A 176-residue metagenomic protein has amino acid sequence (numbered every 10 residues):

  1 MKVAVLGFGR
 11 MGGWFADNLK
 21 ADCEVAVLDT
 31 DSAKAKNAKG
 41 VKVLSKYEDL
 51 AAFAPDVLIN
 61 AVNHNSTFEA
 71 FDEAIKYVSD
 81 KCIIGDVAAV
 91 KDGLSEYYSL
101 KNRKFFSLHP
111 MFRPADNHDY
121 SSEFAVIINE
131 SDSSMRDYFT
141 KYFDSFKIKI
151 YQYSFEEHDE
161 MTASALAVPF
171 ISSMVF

Functional and structural regions predicted by a protein language model:
M1-L44, D49: NAD(P)+-binding Rossmann beta1-loop-alpha1 motif at the extreme N-terminus of oxidoreductases
K2, E24, K104, F124 (+1 more regions): Residues at the starts of beta-strands that form the adenosine-phosphate
S32-N37, G93-L94, S134-M135: Short, charged/polar "capping" segments at the starts of alpha-helices and the immediately preceding loops
E48-A74: Rossmann-like NAD(P)-binding element
V62-H64, A89, H109, N129-E130: Short glycine-/small-residue-rich Rossmann-like dinucleotide-binding loops
F68-H118: Rossmann-like NAD(P)(H) cofactor-binding subdomain of soluble oxidoreductases
S121-F176: Internal alpha-helical scaffold of NAD(P)-dependent oxidoreductase catalytic cores
